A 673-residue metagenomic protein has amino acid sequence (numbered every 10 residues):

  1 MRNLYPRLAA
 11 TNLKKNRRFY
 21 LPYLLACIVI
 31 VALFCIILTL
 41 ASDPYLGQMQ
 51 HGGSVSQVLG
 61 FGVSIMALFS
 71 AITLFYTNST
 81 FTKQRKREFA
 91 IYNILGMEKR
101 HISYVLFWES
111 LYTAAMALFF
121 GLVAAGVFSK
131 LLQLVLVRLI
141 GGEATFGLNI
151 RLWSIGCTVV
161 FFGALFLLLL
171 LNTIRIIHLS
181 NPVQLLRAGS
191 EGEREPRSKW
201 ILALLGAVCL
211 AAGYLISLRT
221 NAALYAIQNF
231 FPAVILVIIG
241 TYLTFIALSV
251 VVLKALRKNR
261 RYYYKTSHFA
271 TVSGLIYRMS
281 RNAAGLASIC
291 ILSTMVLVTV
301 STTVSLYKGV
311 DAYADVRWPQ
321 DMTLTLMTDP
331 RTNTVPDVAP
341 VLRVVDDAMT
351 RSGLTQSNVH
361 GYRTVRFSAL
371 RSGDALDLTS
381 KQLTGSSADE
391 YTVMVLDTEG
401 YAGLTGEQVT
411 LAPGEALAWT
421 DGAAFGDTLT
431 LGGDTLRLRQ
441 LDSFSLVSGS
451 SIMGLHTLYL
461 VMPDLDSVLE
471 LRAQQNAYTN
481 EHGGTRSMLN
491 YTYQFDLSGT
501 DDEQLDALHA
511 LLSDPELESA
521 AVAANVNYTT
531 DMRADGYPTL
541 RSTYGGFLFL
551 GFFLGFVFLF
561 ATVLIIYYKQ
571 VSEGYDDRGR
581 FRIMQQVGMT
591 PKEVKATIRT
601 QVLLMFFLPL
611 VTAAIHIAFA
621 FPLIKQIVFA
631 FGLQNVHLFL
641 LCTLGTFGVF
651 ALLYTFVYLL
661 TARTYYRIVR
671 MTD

Functional and structural regions predicted by a protein language model:
N3-R7, L179-E193, Y575-D576, Y666-D673: Short cytosolic juxtamembrane segments of multi-pass membrane proteins
Y5-N16, A270-R278: A short amphipathic helical element positioned immediately N-terminal to and/or at the very start of a transmembrane
R18-Y45, G53-R87, S110-A124, I238 (+4 more regions): Hydrophobic alpha-helical transmembrane segments of multi-pass inner-membrane transport and secretion
L21-L25, A32-I36, C157-L165, R194-L306 (+4 more regions): Alpha-helical transmembrane segments, especially those used as permease/efflux helices and single-pass anchors
V31-D43, Y76-N78, R87, T113-G142 (+6 more regions): Small-residue-rich transmembrane alpha-helices
L248-R260, T303-D315, G546, V563-D577 (+1 more regions): Juxtamembrane/interface segments at transmembrane-helix termini
Y313-F560: Basic-flanked hydrophobic alpha-helices used for secretion and membrane insertion
